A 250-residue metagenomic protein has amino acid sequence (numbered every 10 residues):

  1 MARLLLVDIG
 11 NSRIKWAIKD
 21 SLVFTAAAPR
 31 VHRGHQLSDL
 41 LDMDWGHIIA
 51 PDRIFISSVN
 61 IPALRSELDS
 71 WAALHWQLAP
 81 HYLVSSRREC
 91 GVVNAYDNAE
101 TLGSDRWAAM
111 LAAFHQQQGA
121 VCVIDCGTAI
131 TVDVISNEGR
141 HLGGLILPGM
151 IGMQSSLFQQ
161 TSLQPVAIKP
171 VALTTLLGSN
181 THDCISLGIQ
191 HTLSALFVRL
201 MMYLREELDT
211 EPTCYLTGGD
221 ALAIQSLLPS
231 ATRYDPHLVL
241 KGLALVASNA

Functional and structural regions predicted by a protein language model:
M1, C90-V121, G242-A250: Conserved phosphate-binding catalytic cores of ATP/NTP-utilizing and phosphoryl-transfer enzymes
M1-E89: N-terminal glycine/serine-rich phosphate-binding loop of ATP-dependent small-molecule kinases, especially carbohydrate
M1-F24, A113, Q117-H141, L157 (+1 more regions): Gly/Thr-rich phosphate-binding beta-strand-loop-beta motif of the actin/hexokinase/Hsp70
R13, S57-L64, E211-L227: Glycine-rich phosphate-binding loops at beta-strand->alpha-helix junctions
A28, L173-T213, A231: Adenine-nucleotide phosphate-binding core of ATP-dependent small-molecule kinases
L78, D97-A99, P229-P236: Active-site regions of enzymes building and remodeling cell-envelope glycoconjugates
L102, L111, H115-Q118, L142-S186 (+1 more regions): Glycine-rich phosphate-binding loop plus the immediately following alpha-helix
S162, T232-A250: Glycine-rich phosphate-binding/hydrolytic loop that grips phosphoryl groups
